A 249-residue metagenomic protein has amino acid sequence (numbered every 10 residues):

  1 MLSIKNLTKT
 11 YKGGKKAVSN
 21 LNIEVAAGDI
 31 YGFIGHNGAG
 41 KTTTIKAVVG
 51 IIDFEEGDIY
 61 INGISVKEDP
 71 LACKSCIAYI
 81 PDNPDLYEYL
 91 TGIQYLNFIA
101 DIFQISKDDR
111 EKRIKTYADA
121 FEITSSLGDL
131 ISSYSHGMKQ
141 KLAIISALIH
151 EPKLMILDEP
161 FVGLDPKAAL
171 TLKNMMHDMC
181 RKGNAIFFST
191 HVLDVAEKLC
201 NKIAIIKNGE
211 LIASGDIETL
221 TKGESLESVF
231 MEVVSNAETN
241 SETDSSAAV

Functional and structural regions predicted by a protein language model:
M1-I4, T8-N20, A27, P70: A short, flexible loop at the N-terminus of ABC-type nucleotide-binding domains that lies
G57-E68, A72-C73: Conserved ABC transporter NBD signature motif
N97, D101, D109-S126: Conserved ABC ATPase "signature" region
I149-K153: A short, proline-enriched helix->beta-strand linker immediately N-terminal to the Walker B motif in ABC-type P-loop
M155-E159: Catalytic Walker B motif of ABC-type/P-loop ATPase nucleotide-binding domains
A169-K182: Helical segment within the ABC ATPase nucleotide-binding domain
S214-G215: ABC ATPase "signature
